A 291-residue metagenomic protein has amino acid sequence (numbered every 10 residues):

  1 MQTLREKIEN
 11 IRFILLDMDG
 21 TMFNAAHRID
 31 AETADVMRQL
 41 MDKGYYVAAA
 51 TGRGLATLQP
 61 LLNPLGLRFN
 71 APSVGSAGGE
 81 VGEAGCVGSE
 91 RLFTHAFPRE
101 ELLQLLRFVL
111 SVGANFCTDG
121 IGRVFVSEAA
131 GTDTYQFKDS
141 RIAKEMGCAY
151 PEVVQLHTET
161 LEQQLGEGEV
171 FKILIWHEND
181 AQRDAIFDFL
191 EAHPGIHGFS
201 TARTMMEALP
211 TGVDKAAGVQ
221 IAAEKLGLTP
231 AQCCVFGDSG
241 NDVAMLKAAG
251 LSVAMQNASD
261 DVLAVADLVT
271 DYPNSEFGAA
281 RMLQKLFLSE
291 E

Functional and structural regions predicted by a protein language model:
M1-L16, D35, D42: Non-catalytic pre-domain segments flanking phosphatase-related domains
L4-F13, D30, M206-E291: Mg2+-dependent phosphoryl-transfer enzymes with acidic/Ser/Thr/Gly-rich catalytic loops
A25-I29: Conserved ATPase-coupling elements of RecA-like P-loop NTPase cores
A31-D139: Active-site phosphate-binding/coordination module
G44-A48, F69-A71, K172, A231-Q232 (+1 more regions): Short active-site oxyanion
L67-F69, A77, H193-P194, A248-A249 (+1 more regions): Short, structured coil segments at secondary-structure junctions
F108, V112-N115, D119-F236: Conserved acidic, metal-coordinating active-site core of Asp-based, Mg2+-dependent phosphoryl-transfer enzymes
